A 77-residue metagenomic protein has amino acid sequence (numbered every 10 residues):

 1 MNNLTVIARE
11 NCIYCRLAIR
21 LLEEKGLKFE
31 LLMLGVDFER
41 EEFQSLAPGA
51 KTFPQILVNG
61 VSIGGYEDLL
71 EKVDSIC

Functional and structural regions predicted by a protein language model:
M1-K28: Local sequence-structure signature of Cys/Sec-based thiol-disulfide redox active-site neighborhoods
R9, L34, G60: Conserved residues at beta->alpha junctions
I13, F38, G64: Short alpha-helical
I19, K28-E30, S45, E71-I76: Non-catalytic interaction surface on structured domains
M33-A50: Thioredoxin-like thiol-disulfide oxidoreductase module
A47-L57, Y66-E67: Structural micro-motif
V58-C77: Non-catalytic, surface beta->alpha helical segment in thiol-disulfide oxidoreductase systems
